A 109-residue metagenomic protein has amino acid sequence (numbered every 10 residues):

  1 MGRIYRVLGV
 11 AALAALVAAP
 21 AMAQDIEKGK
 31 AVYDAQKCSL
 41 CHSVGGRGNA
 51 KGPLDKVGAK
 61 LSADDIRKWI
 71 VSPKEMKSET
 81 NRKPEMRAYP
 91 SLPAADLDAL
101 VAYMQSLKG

Functional and structural regions predicted by a protein language model:
M1-A11: Bacterial N-terminal signal peptides that target proteins for export
A12-L13, G46-R47: Short glycine/proline-centered loop/turn elements that form peptide/ligand docking sites
L16-D34: Electrostatic cytochrome c docking/interface patches
D25, S62, I66, D96-L97: Stable alpha-helical elements in mature extracytoplasmic
D34-A35, S43, K56, A88: Phosphate-coordinating loops and pocket residues in cytosolic domains that bind phosphorylated ligands
Q36-V44, I66, L100, M104: The canonical Cys-X-X-Cys-His
N49-G58, S72-L107: Axial heme c-ligation environment in periplasmic c-type cytochrome domains
